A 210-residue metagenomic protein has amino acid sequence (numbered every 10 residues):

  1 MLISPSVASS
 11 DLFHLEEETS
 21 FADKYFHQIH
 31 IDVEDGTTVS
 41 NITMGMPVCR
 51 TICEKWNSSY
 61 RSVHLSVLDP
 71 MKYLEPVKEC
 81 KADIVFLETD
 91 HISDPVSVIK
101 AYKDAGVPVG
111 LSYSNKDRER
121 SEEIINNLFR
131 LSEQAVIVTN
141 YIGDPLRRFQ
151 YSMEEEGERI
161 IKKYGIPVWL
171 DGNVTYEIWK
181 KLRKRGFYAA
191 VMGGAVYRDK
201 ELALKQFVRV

Functional and structural regions predicted by a protein language model:
L2-V7, I29-I31, Y60-L65, D83-L87 (+4 more regions): Hydrophobic faces of well-ordered beta-strands that scaffold small-molecule active sites in alpha/beta enzyme cores
S10-L12, D35-N41, L68-P70, H91-S93 (+4 more regions): Short, small-residue-enriched loops and turns at beta-alpha junctions that line or gate enzyme active sites
E17-A22, D69-K81, D117-L131, V168-A190: Catalytic cores of alpha/beta
H30-A101: N-terminal active-site wall of soluble small-molecule enzyme domains
I42-H64, A101-S114, Q150-G172, F207-V210: Alpha-helix-loop-beta-strand connector modules within alpha/beta enzyme cores
V85-S93, V136-L146, R185-Q206: Glycine-rich phosphate-binding active-site loops on the catalytic face of alpha/beta enzymes
P108-M153: Histidine/lysine/aspartate-rich catalytic loop segments that bind and position anionic ligands
Q134-Y141, P145-K184: Active-site/ligand-binding-proximal alpha/beta "capping" segment
